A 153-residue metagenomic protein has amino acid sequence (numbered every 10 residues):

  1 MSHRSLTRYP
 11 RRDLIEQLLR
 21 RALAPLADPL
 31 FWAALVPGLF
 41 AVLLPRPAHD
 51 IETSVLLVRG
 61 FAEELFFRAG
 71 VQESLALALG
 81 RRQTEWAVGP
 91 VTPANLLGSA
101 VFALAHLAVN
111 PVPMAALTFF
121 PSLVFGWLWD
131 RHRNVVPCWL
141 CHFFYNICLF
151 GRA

Functional and structural regions predicted by a protein language model:
M1-L26, R133: Membrane-helix interface linkers and caps
F31-A153: Transmembrane helix-loop-helix hairpins at the membrane interface of multi-pass integral membrane proteins
